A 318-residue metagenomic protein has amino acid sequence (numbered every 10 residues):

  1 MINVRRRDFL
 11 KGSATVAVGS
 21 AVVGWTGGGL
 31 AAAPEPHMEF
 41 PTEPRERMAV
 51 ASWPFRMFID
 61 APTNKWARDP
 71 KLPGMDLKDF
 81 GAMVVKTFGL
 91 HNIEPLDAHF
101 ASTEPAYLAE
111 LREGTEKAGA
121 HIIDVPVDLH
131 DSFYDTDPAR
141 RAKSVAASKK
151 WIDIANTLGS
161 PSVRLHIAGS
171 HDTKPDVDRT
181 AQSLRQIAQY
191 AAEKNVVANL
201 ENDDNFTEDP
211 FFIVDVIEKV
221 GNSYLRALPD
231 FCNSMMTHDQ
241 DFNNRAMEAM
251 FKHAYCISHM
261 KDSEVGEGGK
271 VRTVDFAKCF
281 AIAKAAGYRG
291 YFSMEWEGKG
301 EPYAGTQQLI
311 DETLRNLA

Functional and structural regions predicted by a protein language model:
I2-T157, P175, A192, N222 (+5 more regions): N-terminal pre-domain/capping segments
P62, N92-I93, A181-I282: Acidic/histidine-rich catalytic cores of soluble enzymes
N92, S162, I257, G290-Y291: Residues at the N-termini of beta-strands
H99-F100, G169, N202-D204, D239 (+1 more regions): Structured beta->alpha junctions
A120, V196, A286-G290: A short helix->loop->beta-strand "cap" motif at the edges of active sites that frequently abuts
A155-K174, V196-D203: Active-site groove signature of glycoside hydrolases
S170-L184: Active-site cleft segment of glycoside hydrolase catalytic domains centered on the general acid/base Glu
S293-E297: Short acidic/histidine-rich active-site segments
